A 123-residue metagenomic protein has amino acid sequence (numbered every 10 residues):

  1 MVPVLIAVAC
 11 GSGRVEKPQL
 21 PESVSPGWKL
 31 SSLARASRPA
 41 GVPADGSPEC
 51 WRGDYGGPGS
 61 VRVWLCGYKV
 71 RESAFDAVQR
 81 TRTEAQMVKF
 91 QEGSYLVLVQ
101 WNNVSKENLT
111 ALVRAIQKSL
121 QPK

Functional and structural regions predicted by a protein language model:
M1-V8: Bacterial N-terminal signal peptides
C10-G57, V104-K123: N-terminal "mature-domain start" segment
P48-E72: A short acidic-to-branched-hydrophobic micro-motif
E49-D54, E84-Q91: Short, surface-exposed beta-strand/loop micro-motifs that present aromatic residues
G59-V61, Q86, G93-Y95: Envelope-exposed proteins and targeting segments
G67-K69, T81, W101-N103: A mature extracytoplasmic/lumenal domain signature
A74-V88: An anionic, turn-rich surface loop/hairpin at beta-sheet edges that serves as a generic interaction/coordination patch
G93-N103: Short, well-ordered beta-strand elements
